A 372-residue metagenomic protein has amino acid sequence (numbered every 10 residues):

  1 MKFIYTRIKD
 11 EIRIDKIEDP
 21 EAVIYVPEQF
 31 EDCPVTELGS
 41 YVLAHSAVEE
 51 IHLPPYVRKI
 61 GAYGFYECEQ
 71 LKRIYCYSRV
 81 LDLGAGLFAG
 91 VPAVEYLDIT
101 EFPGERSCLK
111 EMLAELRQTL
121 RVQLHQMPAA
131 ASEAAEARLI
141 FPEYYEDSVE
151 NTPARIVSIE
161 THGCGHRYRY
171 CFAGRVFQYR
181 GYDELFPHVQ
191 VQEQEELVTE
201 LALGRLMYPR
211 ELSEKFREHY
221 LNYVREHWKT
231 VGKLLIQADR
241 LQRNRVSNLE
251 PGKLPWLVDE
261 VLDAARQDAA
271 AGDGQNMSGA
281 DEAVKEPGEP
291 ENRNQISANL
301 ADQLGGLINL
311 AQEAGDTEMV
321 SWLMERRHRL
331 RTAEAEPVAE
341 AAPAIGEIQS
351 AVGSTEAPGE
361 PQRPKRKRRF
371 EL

Functional and structural regions predicted by a protein language model:
M1-I12, E18-T36, S46-K59, E69-D82 (+7 more regions): Structural signature of tandem-repeat unit edges
L87, T230-V231, A265, Q303-A311: Ankyrin-repeat helix-start
A238-D239, G315: Ankyrin-repeat interhelical turn detector
D239-L241, R245: N-terminal Skp1-binding subsegment of the F-box domain
R245-P251, L257, L323: Conserved hydrophobic site in ankyrin repeats
G279-E282, I296-L372: Charge-dense, extended regions
